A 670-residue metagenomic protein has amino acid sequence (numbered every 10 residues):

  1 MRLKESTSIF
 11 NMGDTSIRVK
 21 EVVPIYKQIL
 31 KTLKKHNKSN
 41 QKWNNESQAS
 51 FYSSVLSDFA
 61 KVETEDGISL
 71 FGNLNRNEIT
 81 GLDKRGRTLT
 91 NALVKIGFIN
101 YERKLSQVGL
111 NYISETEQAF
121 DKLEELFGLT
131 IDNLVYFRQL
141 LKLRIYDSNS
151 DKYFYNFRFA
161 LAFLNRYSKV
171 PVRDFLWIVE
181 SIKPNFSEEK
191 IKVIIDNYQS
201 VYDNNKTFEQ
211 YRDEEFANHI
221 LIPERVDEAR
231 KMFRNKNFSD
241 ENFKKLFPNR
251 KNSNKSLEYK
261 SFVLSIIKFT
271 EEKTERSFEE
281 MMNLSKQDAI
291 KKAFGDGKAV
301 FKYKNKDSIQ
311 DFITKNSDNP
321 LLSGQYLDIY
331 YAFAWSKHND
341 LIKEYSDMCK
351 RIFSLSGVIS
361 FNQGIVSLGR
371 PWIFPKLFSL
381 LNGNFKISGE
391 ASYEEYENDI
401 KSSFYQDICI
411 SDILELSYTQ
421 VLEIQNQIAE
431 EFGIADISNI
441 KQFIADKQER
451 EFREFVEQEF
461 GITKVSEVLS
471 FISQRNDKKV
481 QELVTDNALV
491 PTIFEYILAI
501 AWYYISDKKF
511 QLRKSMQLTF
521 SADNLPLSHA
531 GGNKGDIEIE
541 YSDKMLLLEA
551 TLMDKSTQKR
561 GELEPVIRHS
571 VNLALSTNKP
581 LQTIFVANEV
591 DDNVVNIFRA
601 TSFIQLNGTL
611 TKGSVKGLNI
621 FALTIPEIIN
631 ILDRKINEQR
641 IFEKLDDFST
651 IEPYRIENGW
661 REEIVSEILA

Functional and structural regions predicted by a protein language model:
M1-I400, Q425-D446: Donor-sugar nucleotide-binding helix/loop cap in glycosyltransferases
E395-A670: Catalytic core segments in nucleotide and nucleic-acid processing enzymes
